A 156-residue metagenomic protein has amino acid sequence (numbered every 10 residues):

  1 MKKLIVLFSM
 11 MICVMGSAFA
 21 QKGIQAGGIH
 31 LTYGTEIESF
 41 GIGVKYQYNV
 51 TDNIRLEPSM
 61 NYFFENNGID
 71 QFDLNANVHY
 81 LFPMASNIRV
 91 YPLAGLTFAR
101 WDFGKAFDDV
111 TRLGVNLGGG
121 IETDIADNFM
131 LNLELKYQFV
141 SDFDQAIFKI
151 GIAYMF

Functional and structural regions predicted by a protein language model:
M1-G23: Cleavable N-terminal export/targeting peptides
Q21-Y33, P92: Transmembrane beta-strand segments of Gram-negative outer membrane beta-barrel proteins
A26-I29, D102-F103, L133-E134: Extracytoplasmic loops and strand-loop junctions of Gram-negative outer membrane beta-barrel proteins
H30-I42: Start-of-domain marker
T35-E38, N67-G68, S86, V140-F143: Short glycine/serine/proline-enriched coil/turn segments at secondary-structure junctions
F40, L113-V115, L133: Membrane-embedded alpha-helical segments of small multi-pass membrane proteins
K45-V115, T123-F129, F148, A153-F156: Gram-negative (and chloroplast) outer-membrane scaffold detector with strong preference for beta-barrel transmembrane
E122, K136-D142: Short, exposed beta-strand-loop hairpins at the edges of beta-sheets in extracellular/periplasmic proteins
